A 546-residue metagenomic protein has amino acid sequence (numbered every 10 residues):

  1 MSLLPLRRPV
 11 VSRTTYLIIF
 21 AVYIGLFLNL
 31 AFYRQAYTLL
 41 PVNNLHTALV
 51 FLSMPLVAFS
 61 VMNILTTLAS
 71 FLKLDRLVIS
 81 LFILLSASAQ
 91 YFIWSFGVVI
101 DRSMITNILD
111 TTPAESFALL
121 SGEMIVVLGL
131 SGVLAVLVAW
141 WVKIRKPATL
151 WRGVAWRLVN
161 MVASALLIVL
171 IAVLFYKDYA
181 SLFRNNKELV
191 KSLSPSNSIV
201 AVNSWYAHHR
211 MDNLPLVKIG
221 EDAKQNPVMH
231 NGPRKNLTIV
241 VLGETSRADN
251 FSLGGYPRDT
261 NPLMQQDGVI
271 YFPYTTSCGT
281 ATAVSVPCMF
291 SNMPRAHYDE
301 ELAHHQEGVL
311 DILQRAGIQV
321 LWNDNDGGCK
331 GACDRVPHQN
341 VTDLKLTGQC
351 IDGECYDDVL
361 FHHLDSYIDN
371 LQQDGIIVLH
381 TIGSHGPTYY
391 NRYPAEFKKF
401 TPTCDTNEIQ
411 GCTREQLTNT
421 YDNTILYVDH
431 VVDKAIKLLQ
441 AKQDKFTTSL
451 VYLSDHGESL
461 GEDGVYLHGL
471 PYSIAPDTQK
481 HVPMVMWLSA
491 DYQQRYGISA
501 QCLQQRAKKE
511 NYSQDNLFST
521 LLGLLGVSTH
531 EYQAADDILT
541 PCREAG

Functional and structural regions predicted by a protein language model:
M1-K191: Transmembrane and membrane-interface helices of multi-pass, inner-membrane envelope-modifying transferases
L68-L77, I312-W322, Y367-N370, L438-Y452 (+3 more regions): Catalytic cores of PAPS-dependent sulfotransferases and nucleotide-sugar/CMP/GDP-dependent glycosyltransferases
A172-V241, T245-T406, H481, K509 (+2 more regions): Active-site-proximal alpha/beta segments of enzymes that process anionic O-linked groups
L193, H362-D365, C404-L450, M486 (+2 more regions): A long, amphipathic alpha-helix that forms part of the scaffold/cap immediately adjacent to metal-dependent active
Q225-V228, L467-A475, Q504-R506: Short, P/G- and charge-enriched loop/turn segments at secondary-structure junctions
I239, T424-G469, F518-L521: Metal-dependent active-site segment of extracytoplasmic phospho-/sulfohydrolases and closely related
G255-D259, D444-T447, V451-G497, Y532-A534: Histidine-centered active-site microenvironments of extracellular/periplasmic hydrolases and transferases
M293-R295, Q416-L417, S499-Q505: Flexible glycine/proline-enriched surface loops and loop-helix/loop-strand junctions
